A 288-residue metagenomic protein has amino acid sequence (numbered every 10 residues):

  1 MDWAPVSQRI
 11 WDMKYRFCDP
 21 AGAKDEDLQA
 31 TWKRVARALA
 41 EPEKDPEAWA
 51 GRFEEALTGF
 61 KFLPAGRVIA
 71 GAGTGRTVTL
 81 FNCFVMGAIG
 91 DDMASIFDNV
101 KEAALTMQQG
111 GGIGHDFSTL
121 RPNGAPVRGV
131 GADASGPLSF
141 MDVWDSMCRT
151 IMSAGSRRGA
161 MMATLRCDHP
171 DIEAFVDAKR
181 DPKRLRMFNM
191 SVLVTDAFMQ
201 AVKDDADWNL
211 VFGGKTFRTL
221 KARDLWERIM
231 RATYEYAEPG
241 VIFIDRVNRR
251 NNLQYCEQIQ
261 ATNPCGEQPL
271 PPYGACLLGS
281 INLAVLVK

Functional and structural regions predicted by a protein language model:
M1-K288: Extended catalytic cores of very large enzyme megasubunits
